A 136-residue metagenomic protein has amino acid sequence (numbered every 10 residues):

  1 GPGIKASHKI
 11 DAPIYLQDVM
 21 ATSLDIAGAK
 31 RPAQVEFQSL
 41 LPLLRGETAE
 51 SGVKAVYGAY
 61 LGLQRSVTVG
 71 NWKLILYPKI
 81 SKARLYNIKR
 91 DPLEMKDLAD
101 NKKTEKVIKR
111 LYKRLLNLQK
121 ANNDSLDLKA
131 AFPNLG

Functional and structural regions predicted by a protein language model:
G3-A6, A12-I88, L93, K106 (+1 more regions): C-terminal cap/loop subdomain of S1 sulfatases and analogous C-terminal strand-loop tails that border
D97-D100: Phosphate-coordinating loops and pocket residues in cytosolic domains that bind phosphorylated ligands
